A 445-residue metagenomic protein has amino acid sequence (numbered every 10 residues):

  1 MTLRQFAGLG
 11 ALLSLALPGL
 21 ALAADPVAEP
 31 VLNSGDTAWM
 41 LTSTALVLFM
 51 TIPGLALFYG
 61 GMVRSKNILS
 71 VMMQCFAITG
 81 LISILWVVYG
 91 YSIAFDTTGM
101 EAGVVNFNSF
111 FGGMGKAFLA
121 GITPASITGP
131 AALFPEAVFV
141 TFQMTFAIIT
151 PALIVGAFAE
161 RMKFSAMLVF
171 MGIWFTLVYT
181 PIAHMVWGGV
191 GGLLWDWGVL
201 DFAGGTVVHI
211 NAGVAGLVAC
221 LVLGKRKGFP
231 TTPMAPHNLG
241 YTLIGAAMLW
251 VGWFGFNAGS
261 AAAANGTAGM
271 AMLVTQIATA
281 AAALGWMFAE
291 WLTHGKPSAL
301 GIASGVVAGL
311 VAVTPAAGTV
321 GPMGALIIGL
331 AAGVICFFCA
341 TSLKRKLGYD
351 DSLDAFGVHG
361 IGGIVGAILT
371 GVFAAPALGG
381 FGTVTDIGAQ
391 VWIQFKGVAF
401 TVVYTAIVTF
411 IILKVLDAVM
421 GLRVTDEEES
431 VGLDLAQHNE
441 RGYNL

Functional and structural regions predicted by a protein language model:
M1-A24: N-terminal secretory/membrane targeting signals
L22-L445: Glycine- and aromatic-enriched membrane alpha-helices
